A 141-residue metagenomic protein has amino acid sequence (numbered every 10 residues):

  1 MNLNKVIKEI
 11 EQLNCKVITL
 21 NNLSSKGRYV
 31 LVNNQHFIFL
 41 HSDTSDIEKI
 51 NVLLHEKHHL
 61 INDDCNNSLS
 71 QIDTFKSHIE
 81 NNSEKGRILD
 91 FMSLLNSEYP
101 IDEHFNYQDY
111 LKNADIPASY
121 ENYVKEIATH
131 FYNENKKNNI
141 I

Functional and structural regions predicted by a protein language model:
M1-I141: Active-site hotspot residues in diverse enzymes, especially metal/ion-binding acidic/histidine motifs
